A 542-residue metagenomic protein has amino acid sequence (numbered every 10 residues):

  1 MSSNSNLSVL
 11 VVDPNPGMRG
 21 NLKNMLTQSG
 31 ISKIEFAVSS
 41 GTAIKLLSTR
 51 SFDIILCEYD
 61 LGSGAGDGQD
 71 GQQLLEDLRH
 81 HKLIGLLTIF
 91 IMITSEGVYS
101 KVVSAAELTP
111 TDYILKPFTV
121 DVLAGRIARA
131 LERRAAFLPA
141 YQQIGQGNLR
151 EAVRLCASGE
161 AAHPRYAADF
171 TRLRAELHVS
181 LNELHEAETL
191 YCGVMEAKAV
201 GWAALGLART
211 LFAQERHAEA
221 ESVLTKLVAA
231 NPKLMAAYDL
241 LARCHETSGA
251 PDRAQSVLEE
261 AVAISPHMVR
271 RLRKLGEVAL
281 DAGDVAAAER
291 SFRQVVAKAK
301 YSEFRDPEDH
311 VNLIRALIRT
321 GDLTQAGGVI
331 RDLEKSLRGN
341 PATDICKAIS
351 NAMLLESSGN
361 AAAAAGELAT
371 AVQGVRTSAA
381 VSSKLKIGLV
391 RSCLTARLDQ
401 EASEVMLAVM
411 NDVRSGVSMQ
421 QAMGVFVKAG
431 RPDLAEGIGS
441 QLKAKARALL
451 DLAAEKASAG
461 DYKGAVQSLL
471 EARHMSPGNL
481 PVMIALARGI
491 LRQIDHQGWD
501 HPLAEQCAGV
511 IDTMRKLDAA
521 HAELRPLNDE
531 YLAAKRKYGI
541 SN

Functional and structural regions predicted by a protein language model:
N4-G17, L22-L26, A43: Conserved acidic segment of CheY-like receiver
I31-S39, L46: Short hydrophobic/Thr-rich beta-strand motif most characteristic of the beta2 strand and flanking loop of CheY-like
D67-G85: Short amphipathic alpha-helix used as the core "switch/output" element in two-component signaling
G71, S104-T111: As written
K116-P117: A Lys-centered signature of the CheY-like receiver
L131-R174, H178-E183: CheY-like receiver
E188-M406, S415-M423, A429-P432, G439-S458 (+1 more regions): Flexible loop/N-cap segments at domain edges
